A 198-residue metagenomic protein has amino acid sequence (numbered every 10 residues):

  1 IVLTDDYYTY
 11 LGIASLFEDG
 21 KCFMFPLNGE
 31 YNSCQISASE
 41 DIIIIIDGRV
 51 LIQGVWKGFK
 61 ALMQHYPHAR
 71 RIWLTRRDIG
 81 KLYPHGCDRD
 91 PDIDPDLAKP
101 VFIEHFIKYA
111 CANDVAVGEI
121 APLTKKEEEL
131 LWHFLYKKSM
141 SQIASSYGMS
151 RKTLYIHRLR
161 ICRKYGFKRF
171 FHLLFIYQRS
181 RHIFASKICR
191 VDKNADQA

Functional and structural regions predicted by a protein language model:
I1-N113: N-terminal regulatory/sensing modules of transcriptional regulators
A116-T153: Helix-turn-helix DNA-binding segment
H157-R160: Residues within the DNA-recognition helix of helix-turn-helix
R163-A198: Basic, Lys/Arg-enriched C-terminal extension of HTH/homeodomain DNA-binding domains
